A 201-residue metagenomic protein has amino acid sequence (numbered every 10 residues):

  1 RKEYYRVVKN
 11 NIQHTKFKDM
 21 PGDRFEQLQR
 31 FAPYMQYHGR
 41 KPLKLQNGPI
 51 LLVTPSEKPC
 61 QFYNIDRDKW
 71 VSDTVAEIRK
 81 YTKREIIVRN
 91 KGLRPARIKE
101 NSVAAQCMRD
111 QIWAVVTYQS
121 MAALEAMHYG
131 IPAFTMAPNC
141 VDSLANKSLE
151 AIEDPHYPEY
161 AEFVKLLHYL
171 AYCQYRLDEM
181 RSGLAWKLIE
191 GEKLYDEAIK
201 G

Functional and structural regions predicted by a protein language model:
R1-H14, S72, H128-D142: A short, gly/pro- and small-residue-rich
E3, P59-F62, R94-R97, L124-E125 (+1 more regions): Short catalytic/ligand-binding loop motif for oxyanion handling, primarily in non-cytosolic enzymes, centered on
Y4-N47, Y63, L144-G201: Leloir-type glycosyltransferase catalytic cores
G39-P95: Conserved catalytic-core segment of nucleotide-activated headgroup transferases in glycan assembly
V75-I78, C140-S143, P158-Y160: Glycine-rich loops and low-complexity Gly/Arg-rich segments that provide flexible linkers or classic glycine-based
R79, R84-F134, P138-N139: Donor nucleotide-activated moiety binding/catalytic core segment of transferases that use nucleotide-activated donors
